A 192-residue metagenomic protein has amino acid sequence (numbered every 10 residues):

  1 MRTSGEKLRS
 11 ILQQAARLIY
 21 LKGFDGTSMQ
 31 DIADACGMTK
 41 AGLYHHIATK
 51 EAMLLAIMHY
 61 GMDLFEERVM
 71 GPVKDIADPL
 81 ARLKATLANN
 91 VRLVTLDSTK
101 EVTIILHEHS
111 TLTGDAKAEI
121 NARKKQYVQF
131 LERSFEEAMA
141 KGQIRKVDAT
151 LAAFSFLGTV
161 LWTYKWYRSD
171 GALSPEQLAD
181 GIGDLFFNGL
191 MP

Functional and structural regions predicted by a protein language model:
M1-E6: N-terminal intrinsically disordered/low-complexity leader segments
S10, Q14, L18-A52, A56: Helix-turn-helix
I47, L106-L112: Short helix-capping/turn signature of helix-turn-helix
K50, I57, G61, F65 (+6 more regions): Hydrophobic/aromatic residues within well-ordered alpha-helical segments
A56, M70-S98, A152-F156: Hydrophobic alpha-helical connector segments
D63-M70, I104, G114-A140, T150-F154: Amphipathic alpha-helical packing segments from all-alpha helical-bundle domains
A85, N89-L96, Q129-A140, T159 (+1 more regions): C-terminal peripheral helix-coil segments that are non-catalytic and often amphipathic
